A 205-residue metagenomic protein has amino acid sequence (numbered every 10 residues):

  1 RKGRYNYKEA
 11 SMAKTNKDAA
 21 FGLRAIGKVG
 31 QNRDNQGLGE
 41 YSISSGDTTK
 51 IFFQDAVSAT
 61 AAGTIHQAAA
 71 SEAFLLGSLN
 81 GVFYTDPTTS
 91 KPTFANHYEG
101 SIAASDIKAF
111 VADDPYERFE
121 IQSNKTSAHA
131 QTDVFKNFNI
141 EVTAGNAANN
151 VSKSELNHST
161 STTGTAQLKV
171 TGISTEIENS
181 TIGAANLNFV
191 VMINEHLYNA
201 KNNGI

Functional and structural regions predicted by a protein language model:
R1: Extracellular interaction modules
R4: Catalytic phosphate/metal-binding cores of nucleic-acid and nucleotide-processing enzymes, i.e., regions that mediate
K8-I205: Surface-exposed, low-hydrophobicity beta-strand/loop segments enriched in small/polar/acidic residues
